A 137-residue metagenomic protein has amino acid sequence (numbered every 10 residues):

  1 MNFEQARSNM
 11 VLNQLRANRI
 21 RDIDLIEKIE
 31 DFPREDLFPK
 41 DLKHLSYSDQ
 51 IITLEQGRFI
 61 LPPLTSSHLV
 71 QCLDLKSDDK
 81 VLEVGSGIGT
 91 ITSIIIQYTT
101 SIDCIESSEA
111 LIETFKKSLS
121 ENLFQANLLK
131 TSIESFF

Functional and structural regions predicted by a protein language model:
M1-D41: N-terminal auxiliary segments of SAM/dcSAM-dependent transferases
I20, E35-L42, I52-V70, D74-L75: Conserved SAM-binding loop and adjacent beta-strand
I23-D24, L64, A110: Cytosolic histidine kinase catalytic core of two-component systems
S48: Substrate-binding/active-site groove segments that recognize and process beta-1,4-linked N-acetyl-hexosamine
D74-F137: Conserved nucleotide-cofactor-binding alpha/beta core module
